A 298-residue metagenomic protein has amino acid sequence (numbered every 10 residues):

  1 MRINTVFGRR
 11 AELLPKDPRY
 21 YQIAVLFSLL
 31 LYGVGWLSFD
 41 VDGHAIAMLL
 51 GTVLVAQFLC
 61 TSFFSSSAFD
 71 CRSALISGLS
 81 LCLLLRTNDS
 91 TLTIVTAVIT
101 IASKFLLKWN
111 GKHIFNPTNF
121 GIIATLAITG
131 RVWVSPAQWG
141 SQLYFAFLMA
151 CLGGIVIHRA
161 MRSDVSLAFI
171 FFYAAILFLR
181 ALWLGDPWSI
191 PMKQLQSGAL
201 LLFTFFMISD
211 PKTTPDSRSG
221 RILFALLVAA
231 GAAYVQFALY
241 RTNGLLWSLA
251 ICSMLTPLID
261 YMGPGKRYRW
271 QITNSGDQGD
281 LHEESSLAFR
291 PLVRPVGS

Functional and structural regions predicted by a protein language model:
M1-F58: N-terminal signal-anchor module of multipass membrane proteins
R2-V25, R180-F289: C-terminal transmembrane helix-loop-helix hairpin of multi-pass membrane proteins
G8, V55-S66, I99-H113, C151-M161 (+1 more regions): C-terminal ends of transmembrane helices
F27-Y32, V53-Q57, A74-C82, A97-K104 (+4 more regions): Hydrophobic, membrane-inserted alpha-helices
F39-G51, L84-V95, V132-A146, I190-L200: Structural signature of hydrophobic alpha-helical transmembrane segments
D42-L81: Membrane helical hairpin/interfacial module
S66-G140: Membrane-interface helix-loop-helix junctions at boundaries between adjacent transmembrane segments
K112-G185, P191-M192: Long hydrophobic alpha-helical segments that form multi-pass transmembrane helix bundles in integral membrane proteins
